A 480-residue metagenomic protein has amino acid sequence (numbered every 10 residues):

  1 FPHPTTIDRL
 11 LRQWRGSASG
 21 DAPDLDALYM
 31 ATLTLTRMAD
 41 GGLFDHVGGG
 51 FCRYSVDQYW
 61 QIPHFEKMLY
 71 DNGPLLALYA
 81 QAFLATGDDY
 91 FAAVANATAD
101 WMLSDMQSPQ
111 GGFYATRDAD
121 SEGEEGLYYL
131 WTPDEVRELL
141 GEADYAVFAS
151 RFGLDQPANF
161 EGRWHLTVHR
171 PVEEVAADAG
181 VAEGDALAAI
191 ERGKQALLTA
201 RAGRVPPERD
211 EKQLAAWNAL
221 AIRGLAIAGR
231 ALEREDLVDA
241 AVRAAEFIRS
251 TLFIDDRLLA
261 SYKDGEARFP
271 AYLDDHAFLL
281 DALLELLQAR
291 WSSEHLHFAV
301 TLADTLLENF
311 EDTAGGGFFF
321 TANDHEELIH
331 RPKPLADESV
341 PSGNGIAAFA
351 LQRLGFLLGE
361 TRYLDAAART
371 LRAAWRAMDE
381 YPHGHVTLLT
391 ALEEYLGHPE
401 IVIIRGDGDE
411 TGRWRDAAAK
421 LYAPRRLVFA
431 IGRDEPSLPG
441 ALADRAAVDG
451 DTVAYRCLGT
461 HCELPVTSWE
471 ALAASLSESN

Functional and structural regions predicted by a protein language model:
F1-N480: Glycan-recognition and catalytic cores of secretory/periplasmic carbohydrate-active enzymes
